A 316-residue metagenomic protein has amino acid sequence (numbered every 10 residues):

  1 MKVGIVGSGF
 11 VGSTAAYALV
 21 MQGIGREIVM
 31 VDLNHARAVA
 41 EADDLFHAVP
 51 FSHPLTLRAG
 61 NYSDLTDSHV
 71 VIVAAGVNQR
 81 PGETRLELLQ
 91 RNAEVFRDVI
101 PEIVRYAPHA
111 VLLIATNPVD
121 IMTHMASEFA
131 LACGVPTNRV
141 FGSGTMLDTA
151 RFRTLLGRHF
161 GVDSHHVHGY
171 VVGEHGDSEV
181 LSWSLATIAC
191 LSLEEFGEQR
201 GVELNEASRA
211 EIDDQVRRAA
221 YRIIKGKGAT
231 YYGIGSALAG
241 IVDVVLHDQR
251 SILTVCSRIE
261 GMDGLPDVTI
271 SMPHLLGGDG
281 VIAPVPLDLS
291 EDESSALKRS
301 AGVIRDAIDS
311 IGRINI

Functional and structural regions predicted by a protein language model:
M1-G4: Beta1/beta-strand and adjacent pyrophosphate-binding region of the FAD-binding site in flavoprotein oxidoreductases
S8-G9: Glycine-rich Rossmann-fold phosphate-binding loop(s) that bind the pyrophosphate of adenine dinucleotide cofactors
G12-S13: N-terminal Rossmann-fold NAD(P) dinucleotide-binding loop
L19: Aromatic pocket-lining residues of Rossmann-like dinucleotide-binding sites
E27, V31-H69, E83, D309-R313: Conserved N-terminal Rossmann-fold NAD(P) cofactor-binding segment
V49-V70, G76-A107: A structured beta-alpha segment of the ubiquitous adenosine-cofactor-binding alpha/beta core
R85-R153: Rossmann-like NAD(P)(H) cofactor-binding subdomain of soluble oxidoreductases
A132-R139, L147-I316: C-terminal substrate-binding/catalytic lobe of Rossmann-fold NAD(P)-dependent dehydrogenases
